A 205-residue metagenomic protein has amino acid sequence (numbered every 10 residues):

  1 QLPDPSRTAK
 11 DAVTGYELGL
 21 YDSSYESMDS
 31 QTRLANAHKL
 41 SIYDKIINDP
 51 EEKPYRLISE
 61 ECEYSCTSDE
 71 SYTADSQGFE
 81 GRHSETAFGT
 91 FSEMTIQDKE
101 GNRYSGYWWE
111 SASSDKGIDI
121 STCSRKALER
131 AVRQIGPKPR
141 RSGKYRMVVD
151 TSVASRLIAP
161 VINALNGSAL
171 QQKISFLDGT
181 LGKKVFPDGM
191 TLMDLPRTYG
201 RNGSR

Functional and structural regions predicted by a protein language model:
Q1-S204: Active-site bordering "gate/hinge" segments that shape substrate access to catalytic or cofactor-binding pockets
